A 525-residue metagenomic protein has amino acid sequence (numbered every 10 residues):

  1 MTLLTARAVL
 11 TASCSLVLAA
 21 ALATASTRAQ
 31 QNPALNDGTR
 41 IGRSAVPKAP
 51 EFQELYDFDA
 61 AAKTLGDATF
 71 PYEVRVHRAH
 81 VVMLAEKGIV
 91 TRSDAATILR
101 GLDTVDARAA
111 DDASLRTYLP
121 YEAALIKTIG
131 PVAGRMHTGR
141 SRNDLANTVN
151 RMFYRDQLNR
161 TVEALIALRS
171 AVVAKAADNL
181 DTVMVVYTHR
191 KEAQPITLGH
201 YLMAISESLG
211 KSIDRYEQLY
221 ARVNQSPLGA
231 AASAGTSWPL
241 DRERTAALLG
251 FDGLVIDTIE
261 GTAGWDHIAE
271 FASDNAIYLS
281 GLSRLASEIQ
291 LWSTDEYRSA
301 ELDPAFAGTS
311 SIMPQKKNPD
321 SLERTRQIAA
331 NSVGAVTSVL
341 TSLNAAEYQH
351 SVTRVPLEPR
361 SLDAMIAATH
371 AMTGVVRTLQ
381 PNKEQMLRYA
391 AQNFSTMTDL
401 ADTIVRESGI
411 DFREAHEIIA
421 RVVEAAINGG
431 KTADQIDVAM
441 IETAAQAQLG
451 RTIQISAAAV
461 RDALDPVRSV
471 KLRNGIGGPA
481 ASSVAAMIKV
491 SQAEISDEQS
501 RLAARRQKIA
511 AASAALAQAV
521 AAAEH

Functional and structural regions predicted by a protein language model:
M1-C14: Bacterial N-terminal signal peptides that target proteins for export
T11-A23: Bacterial N-terminal signal peptides
A21-Q31: Signal peptide processing junction and immediate N-terminal pro/mature segment of secreted/exported proteins
Q31-G235, L240-R242, A246-A247, F306-T309 (+3 more regions): A helix-coil-helix interface module used to build multimeric assemblies and to scaffold catalytic/cofactor sites
Q31-V76, P131-V132, M313-H525: Glycine-rich cofactor/substrate-binding loops
H80-V90, F153, H200, A269-I277 (+1 more regions): Short, well-ordered beta-strand elements within core beta-sheets of diverse protein domains
R100-R108, W265, R421-A426: A short structural micro-motif
N150-R151, R155-E163, S170, A177 (+2 more regions): Charged, flexible cofactor/metal-binding loops and thiol motifs
